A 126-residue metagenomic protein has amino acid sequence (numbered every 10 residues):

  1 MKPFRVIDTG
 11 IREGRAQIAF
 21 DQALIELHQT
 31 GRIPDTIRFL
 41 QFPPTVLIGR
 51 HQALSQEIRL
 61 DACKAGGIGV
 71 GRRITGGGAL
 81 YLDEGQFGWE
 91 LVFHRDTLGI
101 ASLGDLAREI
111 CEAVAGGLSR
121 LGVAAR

Functional and structural regions predicted by a protein language model:
M1-E57, D61, R73: Active-site loop/lid in soluble adenylation, ligation, and acyl-transfer enzymes
P3-R5, G69, A124: Conserved beta-strand segments of alpha/beta enzyme cores
R12, A16, Y81, S102 (+1 more regions): Short, contiguous, pocket-lining structural segments that sit at or immediately flank catalytic/ligand-binding sites
F20, G85, I110: Catalytic-loop motifs flanking and including active-site residues across diverse enzymes
A62-T97: A glycine-rich, hydrophobic loop/mini-helix early in the fold
G88-L91, R95-R126: Catalytic beta-strand/loop module used to bind and position nucleotide/cofactor moieties in cofactor-attachment
